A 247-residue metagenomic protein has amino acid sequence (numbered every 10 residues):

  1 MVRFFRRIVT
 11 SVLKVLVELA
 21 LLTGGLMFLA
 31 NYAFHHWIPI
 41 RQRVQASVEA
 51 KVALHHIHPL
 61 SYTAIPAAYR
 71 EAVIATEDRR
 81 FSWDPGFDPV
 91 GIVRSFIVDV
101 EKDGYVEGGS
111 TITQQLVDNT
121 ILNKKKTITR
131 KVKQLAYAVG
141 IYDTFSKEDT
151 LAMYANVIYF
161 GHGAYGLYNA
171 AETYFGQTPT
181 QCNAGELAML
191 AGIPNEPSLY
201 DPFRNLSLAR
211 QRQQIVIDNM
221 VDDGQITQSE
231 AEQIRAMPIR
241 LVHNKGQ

Functional and structural regions predicted by a protein language model:
M1-Q247: Juxtamembrane regions of bacterial inner-membrane/periplasmic proteins, predominantly the peptidoglycan biogenesis
